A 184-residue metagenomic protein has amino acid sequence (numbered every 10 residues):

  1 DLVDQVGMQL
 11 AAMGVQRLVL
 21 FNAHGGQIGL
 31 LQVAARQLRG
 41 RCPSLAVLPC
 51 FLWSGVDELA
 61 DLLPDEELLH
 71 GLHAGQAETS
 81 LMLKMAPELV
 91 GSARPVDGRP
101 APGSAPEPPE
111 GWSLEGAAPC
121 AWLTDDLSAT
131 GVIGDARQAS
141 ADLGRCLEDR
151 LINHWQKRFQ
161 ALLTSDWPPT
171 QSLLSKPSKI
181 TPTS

Functional and structural regions predicted by a protein language model:
D1-L18, G25-S184: Extended, histidine- and acidic-residue-enriched regions that form the cofactor-binding/catalytic faces
